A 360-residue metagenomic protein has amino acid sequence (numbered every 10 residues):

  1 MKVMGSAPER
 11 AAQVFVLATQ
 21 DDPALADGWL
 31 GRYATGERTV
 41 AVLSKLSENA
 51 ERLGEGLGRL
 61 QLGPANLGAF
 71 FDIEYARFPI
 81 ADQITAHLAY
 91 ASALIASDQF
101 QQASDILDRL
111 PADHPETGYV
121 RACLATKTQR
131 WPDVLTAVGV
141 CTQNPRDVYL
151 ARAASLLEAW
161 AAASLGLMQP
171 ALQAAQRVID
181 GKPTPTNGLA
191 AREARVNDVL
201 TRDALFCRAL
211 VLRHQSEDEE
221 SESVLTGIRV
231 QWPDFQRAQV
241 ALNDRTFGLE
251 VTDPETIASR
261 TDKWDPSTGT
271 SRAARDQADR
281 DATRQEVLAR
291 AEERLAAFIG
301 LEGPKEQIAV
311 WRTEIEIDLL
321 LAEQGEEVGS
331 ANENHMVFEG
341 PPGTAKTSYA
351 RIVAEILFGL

Functional and structural regions predicted by a protein language model:
M1-R275: N-terminal accessory segments that target, anchor, or regulate ATP-driven/P-loop NTPase machines and associated
W131, M168, L295, K305-I315 (+2 more regions): Short, structured motif recognition centered on aromatic/hydrophobic residues
A153, P233, R237, R290 (+3 more regions): Charged, alpha-helix-enriched surfaces in structured cytosolic catalytic cores of large nucleotide-utilizing machines
G181, Q231, G248, F298-L301 (+3 more regions): Conserved, well-folded catalytic cores of nucleic-acid-processing and energy-transducing macromolecular machines
G269-E286, V310: The feature marks a conserved, polyanion-engaging helical scaffold used by nucleic-acid processing enzymes and innate
T283-R284, V328-L360: Walker A/P-loop
L288-N334: Pre-Walker A (pre-P-loop) alpha-helix and adjacent loop at the N terminus of AAA/AAA+ ATPase modules, a conserved
